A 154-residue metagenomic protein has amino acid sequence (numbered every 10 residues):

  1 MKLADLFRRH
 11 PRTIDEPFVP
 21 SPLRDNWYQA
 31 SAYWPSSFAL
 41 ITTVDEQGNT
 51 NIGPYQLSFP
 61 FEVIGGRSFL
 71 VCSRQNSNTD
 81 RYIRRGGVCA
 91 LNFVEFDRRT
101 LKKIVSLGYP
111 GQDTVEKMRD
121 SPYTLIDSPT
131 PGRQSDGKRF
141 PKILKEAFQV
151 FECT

Functional and structural regions predicted by a protein language model:
M1-P54, F59-T154: Active-site-proximal mixed secondary-structure blocks
